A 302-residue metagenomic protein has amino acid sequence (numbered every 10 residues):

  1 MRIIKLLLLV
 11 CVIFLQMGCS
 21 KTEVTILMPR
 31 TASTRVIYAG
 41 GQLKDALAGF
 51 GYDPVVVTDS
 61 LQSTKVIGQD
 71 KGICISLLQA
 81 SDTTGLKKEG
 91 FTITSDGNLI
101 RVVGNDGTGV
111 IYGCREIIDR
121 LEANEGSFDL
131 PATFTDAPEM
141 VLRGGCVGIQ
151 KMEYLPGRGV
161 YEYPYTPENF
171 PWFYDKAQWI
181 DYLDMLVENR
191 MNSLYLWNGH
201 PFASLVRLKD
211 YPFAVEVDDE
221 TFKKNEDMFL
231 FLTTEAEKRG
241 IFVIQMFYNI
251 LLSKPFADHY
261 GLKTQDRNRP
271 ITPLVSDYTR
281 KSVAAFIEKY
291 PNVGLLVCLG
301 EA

Functional and structural regions predicted by a protein language model:
R2-L9, Q16: Sec-dependent signal peptide recognition, specifically the positively charged N-region followed immediately by
L8, I67-Q69, I93-N98: Short, ordered beta-strand-loop transition motifs
C11-V24: Bacterial Sec-dependent signal peptides at the C-terminal "C-region" and cleavage site
E23, T31, Q42, A46 (+3 more regions): Feature activates predominantly on carbohydrate-active enzymes
R35-V55: Zn2+-dependent metallopeptidase catalytic core
V56-L86: Short, well-ordered secondary-structure micro-motifs within conserved domains or adaptor modules
T279: Acidic, glycine-enriched catalytic cores built around paired aspartates
C298-A302: Short acidic/histidine-rich active-site segments
